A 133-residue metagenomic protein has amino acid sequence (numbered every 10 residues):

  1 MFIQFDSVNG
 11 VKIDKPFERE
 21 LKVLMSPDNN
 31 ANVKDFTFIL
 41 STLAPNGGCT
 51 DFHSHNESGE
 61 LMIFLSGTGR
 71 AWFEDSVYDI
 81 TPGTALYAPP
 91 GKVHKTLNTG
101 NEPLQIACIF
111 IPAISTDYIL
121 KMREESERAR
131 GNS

Functional and structural regions predicted by a protein language model:
M1-D35, D51, K121-S133: A short, N-terminal "cap"/entry segment at the start of jelly-roll beta-barrel domains of the cupin/DSBH fold
E20, K34-I39, E60, G67 (+2 more regions): A generic structural signal for short beta-strands and their flanking turns/coil linkers
V23-P27, I39-N56: Conserved short histidine dyad/triad with adjacent acidic residue
N30-A31, L43-G48, T68, P112-T116: Short, charged/polar surface micro-motifs in flexible loops or helix N-caps
K34, P90-T116: Ligand-binding loop in jelly-roll beta-barrel domains
L40-L43, S54-A71, I109-I111: Short, conserved beta-strand element in jelly-roll/cupin
T68-R70, V77, V93, P103: Structural motif
D75-P90: Short acidic-glycine-tyrosine-enriched beta hairpin
